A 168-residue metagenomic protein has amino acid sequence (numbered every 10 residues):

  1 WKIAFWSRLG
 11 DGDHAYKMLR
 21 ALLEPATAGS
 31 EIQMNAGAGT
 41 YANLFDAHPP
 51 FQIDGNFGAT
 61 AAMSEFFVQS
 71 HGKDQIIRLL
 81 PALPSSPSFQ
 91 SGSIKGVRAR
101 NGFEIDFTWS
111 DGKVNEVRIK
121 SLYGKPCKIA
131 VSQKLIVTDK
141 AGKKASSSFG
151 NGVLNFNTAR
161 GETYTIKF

Functional and structural regions predicted by a protein language model:
W1-G12, F66: Alpha-helical support elements that line or immediately flank enzyme active sites and cofactor-binding pockets
D13-F168: Non-catalytic C-terminal accessory modules of carbohydrate-active enzymes
